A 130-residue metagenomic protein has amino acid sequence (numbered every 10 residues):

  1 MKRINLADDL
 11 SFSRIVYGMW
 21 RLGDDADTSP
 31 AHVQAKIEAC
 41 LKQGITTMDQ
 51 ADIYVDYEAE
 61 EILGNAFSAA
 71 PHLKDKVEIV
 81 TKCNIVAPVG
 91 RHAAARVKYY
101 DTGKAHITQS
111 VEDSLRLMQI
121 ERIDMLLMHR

Functional and structural regions predicted by a protein language model:
M1-E78: N-terminal binding-site loop/beta-alpha segment at the start of enzyme catalytic domains that lines or forms
S13-Y17, G90-H92, R122: A short alpha-helix capping/helix-coil boundary motif
R21, D52-Y54, C83-A87, L127-H129: Active-site-proximal loop/turn and secondary-structure-junction residues that shape catalytic pockets, frequently
K42, H92-R130: Glycine/proline-rich, positively charged, aromatic-decorated active-site loop/lid region on the catalytic face
T47-Q50, V80, R122, L127: Generic enzyme active-site microenvironment
F67, T81-C83, A87, V111 (+2 more regions): Generic hydrophobic/packing signal
K74-T102: Structural motif corresponding to the early beta-alpha repeats
